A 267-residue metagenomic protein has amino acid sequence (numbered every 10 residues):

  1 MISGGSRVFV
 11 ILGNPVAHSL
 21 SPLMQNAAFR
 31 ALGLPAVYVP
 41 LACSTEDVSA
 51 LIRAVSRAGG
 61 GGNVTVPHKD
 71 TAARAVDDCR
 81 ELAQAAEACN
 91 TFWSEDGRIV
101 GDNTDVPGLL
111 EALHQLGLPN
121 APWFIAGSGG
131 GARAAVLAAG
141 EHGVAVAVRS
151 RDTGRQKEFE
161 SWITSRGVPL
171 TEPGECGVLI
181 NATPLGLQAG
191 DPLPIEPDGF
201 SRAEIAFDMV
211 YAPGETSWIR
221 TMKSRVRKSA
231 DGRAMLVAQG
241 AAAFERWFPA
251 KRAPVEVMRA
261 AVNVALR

Functional and structural regions predicted by a protein language model:
I2-L116: Phosphate/diphosphate ligand-binding glycine-rich loop within oxidoreductases
I2-S3, L118-P119, G140, I195-E204: Short, conserved loop/helix-junction motifs that constitute active-site signature segments in enzyme catalytic cores
G13, N103-P107, L113-G140, S150: Glycine-rich adenosine-cofactor-binding loop
P15, R151-D152, A212: Residues in the short beta-alpha loop(s) of Rossmann-like NAD(P)-binding domains
W93-S94, E204-A261: Rossmann-fold NAD(P)-binding glycine/threonine-rich loop
G140-V146, S224-K228: Conserved S-adenosyl-L-methionine
H142-W162: NAD(P)-binding Rossmann-fold cofactor-contacting core
T164-A230: Rossmann-like adenosine-cofactor binding region
